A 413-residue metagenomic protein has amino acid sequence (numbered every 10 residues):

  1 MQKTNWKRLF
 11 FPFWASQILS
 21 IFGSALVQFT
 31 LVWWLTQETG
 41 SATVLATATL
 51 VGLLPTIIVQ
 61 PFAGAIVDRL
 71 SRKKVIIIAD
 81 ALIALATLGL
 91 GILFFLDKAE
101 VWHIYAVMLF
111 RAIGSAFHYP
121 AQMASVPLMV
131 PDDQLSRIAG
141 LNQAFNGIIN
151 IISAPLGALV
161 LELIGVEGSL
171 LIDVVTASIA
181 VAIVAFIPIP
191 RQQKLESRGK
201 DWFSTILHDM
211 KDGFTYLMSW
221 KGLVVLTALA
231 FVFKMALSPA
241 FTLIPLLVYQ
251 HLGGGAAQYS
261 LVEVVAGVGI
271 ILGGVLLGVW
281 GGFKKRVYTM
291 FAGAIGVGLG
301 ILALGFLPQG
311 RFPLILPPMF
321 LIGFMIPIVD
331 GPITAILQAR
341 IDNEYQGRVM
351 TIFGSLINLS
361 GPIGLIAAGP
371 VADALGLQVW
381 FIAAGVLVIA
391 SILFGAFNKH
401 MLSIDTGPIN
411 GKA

Functional and structural regions predicted by a protein language model:
M1-L9, L195-H208: Short, membrane-interfacial amphipathic segments enriched in basic
Q2-P55, T215-A266: Helix-loop boundary and gating motifs at the non-cytosolic
F11-Q28, V51-V67, S71-A86, H103-E162 (+8 more regions): Substrate-agnostic recognition of the 12-TM MFS/MFS-like secondary transporter fold
V32, T87-F94, G157, L161-E162 (+8 more regions): Structural signal for membrane-spanning alpha-helices in multi-pass inner-membrane proteins, emphasizing helix cores
V32-E38, G91-L96, I152-I172, Q250-H251 (+1 more regions): Transmembrane alpha-helix termini and helix-breaking/packing motifs in multi-pass membrane transporters
I58, R69, V75, G89 (+5 more regions): C-terminal transmembrane bundle of multi-pass solute transporters/carriers
A84-G91, G147, V174-V181, G298-L299 (+1 more regions): Small-residue-rich packing faces within the transmembrane alpha-helices of Major Facilitator Superfamily
A124, L128, L170-W202, A396-I409: Helix-loop junctions on the cytosolic side of multi-pass membrane transporters, especially the intracellular loop
